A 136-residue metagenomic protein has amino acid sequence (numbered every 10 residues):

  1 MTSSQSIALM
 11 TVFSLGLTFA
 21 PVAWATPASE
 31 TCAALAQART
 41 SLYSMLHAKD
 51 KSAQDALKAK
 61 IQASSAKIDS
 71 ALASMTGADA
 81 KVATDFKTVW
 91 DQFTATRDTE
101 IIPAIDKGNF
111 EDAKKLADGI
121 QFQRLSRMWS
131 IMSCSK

Functional and structural regions predicted by a protein language model:
M1-T11: Bacterial N-terminal signal peptides that target proteins for export
V12-F13, A23: Cleavable N-terminal signal peptides
T26-D85, A104-F122: Membrane-proximal N-terminal soluble sensing/regulatory segments of transmembrane proteins
Q92-T99: Extended, amphipathic, non-transmembrane alpha-helical segments
L116-K136: Extracytoplasmic
